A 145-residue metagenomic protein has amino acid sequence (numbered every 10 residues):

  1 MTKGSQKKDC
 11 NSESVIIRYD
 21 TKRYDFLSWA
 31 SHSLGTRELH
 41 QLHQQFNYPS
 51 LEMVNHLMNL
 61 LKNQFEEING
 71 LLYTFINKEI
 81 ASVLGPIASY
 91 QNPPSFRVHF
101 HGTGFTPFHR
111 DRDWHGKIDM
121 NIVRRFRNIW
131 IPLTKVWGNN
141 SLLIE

Functional and structural regions predicted by a protein language model:
M1-G85: N-terminal auxiliary "cap/dimerization" subdomain that precedes the catalytic jelly-roll/cupin core of mononuclear
I16-Y19, A88-R97, N128-P132, S141-I144: A structural signal for short, well-ordered beta-strand segments and their strand-loop junctions that often border
T21-R23, E79, R97, R110 (+1 more regions): Functionally constrained cores in energy, signaling, and assembly domains
K22-Y24, H101, T134-V136: Generic structural motif
F65-G70, P94-T103, D111-K117: N-terminal start-of-chain detector that recognizes signal peptides and the immediate post-cleavage beginning
I80-F108, I122-V123: Short N-terminal edge-element motif at the start of the domain
T106-E145: Catalytic core of non-heme Fe(II) oxygenases with the double-stranded beta-helix
